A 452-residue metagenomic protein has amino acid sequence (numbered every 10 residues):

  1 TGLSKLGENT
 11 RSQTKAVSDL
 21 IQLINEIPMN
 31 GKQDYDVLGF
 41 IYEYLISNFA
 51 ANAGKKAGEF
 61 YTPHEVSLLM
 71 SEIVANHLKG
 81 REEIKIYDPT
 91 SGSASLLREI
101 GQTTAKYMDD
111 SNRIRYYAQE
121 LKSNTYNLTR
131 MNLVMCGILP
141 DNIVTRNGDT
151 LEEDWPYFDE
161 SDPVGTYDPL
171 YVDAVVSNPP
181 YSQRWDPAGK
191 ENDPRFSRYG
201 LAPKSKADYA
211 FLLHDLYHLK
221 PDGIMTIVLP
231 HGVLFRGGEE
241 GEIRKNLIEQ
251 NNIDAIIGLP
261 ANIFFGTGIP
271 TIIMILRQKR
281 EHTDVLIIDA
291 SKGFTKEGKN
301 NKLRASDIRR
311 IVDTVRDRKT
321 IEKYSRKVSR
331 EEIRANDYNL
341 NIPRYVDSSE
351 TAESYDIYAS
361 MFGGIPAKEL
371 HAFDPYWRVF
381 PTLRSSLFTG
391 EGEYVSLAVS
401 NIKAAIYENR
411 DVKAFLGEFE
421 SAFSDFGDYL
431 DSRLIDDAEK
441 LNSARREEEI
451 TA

Functional and structural regions predicted by a protein language model:
T1-V74, D141-T150, G258-A261, V285-A290 (+4 more regions): Non-catalytic, mostly N-terminal accessory regions of nucleic-acid modification and defense proteins
T10, G31, T90, R115-K122 (+11 more regions): Hydrophobic alpha-helical scaffolding
D36-V37, R81, I224: Alpha-helix N-cap and coil->helix boundary residues
E59-S177, S182-D186, D193-R198, A210 (+3 more regions): Conserved S-adenosyl-L-methionine
M135, Y181, P221, H231 (+9 more regions): Short, well-ordered loop/turn and helix-capping segments at boundaries between secondary-structure elements and domains
Y171, V175, I269-P270, E281 (+2 more regions): A generic structural signal for well-ordered coil/turn residues at beta-strand boundaries that shape enzyme active-site
P203-L276: Conserved Class I SAM-dependent methyltransferase catalytic core
I273-D317: Conserved P-loop NTPase
